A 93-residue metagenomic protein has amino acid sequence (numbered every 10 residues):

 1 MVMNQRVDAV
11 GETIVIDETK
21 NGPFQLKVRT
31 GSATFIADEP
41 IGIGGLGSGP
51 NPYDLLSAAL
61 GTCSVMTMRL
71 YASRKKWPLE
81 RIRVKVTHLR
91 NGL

Functional and structural regions predicted by a protein language model:
M1-A58, R69-L93: Extended beta-strand/beta-hairpin segments
C63-S64: Alpha-helical metal-binding/catalytic segments enriched in His/Glu/Asp
